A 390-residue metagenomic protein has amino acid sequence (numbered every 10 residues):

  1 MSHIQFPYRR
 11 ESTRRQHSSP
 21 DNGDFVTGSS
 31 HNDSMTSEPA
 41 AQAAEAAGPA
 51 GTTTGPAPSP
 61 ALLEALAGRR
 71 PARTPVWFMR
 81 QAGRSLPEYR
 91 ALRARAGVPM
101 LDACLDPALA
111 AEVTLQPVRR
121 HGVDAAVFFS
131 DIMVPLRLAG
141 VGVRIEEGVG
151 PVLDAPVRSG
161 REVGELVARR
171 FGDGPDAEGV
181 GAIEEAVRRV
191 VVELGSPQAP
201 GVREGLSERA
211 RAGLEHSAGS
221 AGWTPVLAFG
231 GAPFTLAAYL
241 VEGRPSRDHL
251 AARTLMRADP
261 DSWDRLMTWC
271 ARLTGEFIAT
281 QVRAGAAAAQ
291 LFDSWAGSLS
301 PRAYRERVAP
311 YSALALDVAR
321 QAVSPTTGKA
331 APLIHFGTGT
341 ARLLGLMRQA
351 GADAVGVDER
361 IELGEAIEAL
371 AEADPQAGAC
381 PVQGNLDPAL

Functional and structural regions predicted by a protein language model:
F6, V26-L138, V143, S196-A199 (+2 more regions): N-terminal basic, low-complexity leaders that serve as flexible interaction/assembly modules and, when applicable, as
P71, W77, A125-V127, P225-L227 (+4 more regions): Structural preference for beta-strand elements that scaffold enzyme active sites
M79-Q81, D131, F229-P233, S294-A296 (+3 more regions): Active-site beta-loop-alpha junctions enriched in small/polar residues
I132-V143, W223, L227-R253, T280-R307: Active-site-proximal loop/short-helix segments that contain or immediately flank catalytic acid/base residue(s)
R144-F277: Active-site-proximal, glycine-rich beta->alpha crossover segments in alpha/beta enzymes that shape flexible
G181-P197, A221, R302-K329, E368-L370 (+1 more regions): Alpha-helix-loop-beta-strand connector modules within alpha/beta enzyme cores
S246-A289, P301, A309, A313-Q321 (+4 more regions): Alpha/beta enzyme core
Q321-L390: Catalytic-face loop-and-helix region of soluble metabolic enzyme cores
